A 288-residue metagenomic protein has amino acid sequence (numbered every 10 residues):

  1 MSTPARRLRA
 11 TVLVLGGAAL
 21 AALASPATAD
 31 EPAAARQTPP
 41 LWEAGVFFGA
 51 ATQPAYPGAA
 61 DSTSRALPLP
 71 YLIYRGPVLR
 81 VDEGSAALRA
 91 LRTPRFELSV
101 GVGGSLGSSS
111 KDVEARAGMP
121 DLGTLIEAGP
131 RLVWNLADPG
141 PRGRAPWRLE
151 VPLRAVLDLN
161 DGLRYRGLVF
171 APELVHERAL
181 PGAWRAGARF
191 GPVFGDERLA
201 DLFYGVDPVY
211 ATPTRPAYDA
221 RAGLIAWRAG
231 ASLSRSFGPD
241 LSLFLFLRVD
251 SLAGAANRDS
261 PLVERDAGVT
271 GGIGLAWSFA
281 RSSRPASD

Functional and structural regions predicted by a protein language model:
M1-P40, S282-D288: Cleavable N-terminal export/targeting peptides
D30-W42, P57-G58, P77-F96, A137-W147 (+4 more regions): Short loop/turn motifs that connect adjacent beta-strands in outer-membrane beta-barrel proteins
W42, S62-P68, P94-F96, L122-A128 (+3 more regions): Residues that define the transmembrane beta-barrel architecture of outer-membrane proteins
W42-F48, P68, L79-V81, F96-V100 (+6 more regions): Transmembrane beta-strands of outer-membrane beta-barrel proteins
F47, L69-Y71, A87-R89, R131-V133 (+3 more regions): Outer-membrane beta-barrel architecture
A50-P54, Y74-G76, V102-S108, W134-L136 (+5 more regions): Transmembrane beta-strands of outer-membrane beta-barrel pores
L69-Y71, D266-D288: Outer-membrane beta-barrel "beta-signal"
W134, N160-S242, S251-N257, L262: Outer-membrane beta-barrel transmembrane domain signature
